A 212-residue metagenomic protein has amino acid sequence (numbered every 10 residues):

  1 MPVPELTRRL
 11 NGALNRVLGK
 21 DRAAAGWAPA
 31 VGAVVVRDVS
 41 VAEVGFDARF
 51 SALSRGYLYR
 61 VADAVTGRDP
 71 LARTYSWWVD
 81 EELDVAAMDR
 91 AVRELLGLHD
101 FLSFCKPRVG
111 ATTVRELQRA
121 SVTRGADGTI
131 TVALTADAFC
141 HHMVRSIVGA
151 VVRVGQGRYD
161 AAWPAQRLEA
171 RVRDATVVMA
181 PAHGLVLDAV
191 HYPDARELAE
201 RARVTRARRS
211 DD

Functional and structural regions predicted by a protein language model:
M1-D212: Structured-RNA-binding interfaces characteristic of tRNA pseudouridine synthases
